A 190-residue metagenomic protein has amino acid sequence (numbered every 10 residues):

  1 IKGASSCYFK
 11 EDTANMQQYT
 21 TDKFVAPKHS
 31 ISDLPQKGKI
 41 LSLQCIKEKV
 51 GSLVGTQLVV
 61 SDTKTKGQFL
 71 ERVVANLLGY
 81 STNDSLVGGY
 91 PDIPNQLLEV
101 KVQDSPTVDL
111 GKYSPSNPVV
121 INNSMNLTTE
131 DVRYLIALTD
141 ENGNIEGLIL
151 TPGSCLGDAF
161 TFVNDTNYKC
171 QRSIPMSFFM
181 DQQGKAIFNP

Functional and structural regions predicted by a protein language model:
I1-G89, V102-P190: Nucleic-acid endonuclease domains
